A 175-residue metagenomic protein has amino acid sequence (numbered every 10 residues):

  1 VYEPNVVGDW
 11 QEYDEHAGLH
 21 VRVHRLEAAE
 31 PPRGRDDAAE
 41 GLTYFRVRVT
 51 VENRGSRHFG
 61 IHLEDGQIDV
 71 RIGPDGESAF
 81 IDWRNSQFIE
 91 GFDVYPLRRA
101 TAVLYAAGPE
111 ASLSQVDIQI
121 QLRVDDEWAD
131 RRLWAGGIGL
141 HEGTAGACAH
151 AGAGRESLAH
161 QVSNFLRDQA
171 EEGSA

Functional and structural regions predicted by a protein language model:
V1-A175: Conserved functional micro-motifs across diverse proteins
